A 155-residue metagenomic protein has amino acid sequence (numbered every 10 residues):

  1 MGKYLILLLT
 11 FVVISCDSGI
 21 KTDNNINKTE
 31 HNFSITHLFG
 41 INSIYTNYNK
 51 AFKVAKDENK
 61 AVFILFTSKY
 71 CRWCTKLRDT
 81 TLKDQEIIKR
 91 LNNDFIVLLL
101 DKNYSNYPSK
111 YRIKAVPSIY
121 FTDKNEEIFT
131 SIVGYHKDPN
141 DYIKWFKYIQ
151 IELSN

Functional and structural regions predicted by a protein language model:
G2-L8: Sec-dependent signal peptide recognition, specifically the positively charged N-region followed immediately by
V13-S15: C-terminal motif of bacterial Sec signal peptides marking the signal peptidase cleavage site
D17-G19: Bacterial signal peptide processing site
N42-Y45, F66, I87-S105: Thiol-based oxidoreductase modules, predominantly thioredoxin-like and allied folds used for disulfide exchange
S43-K60: A short beta-strand-turn-helix
F52, C74-R90: Typically the conserved alpha-helix immediately C-terminal to a functionally engaged Cys/Sec in thioredoxin-like
D57-Y70: Short active-site neighborhood of thiol/selenol oxidoreductases, capturing the structured segment around
K114-N155: Non-catalytic, surface beta->alpha helical segment in thiol-disulfide oxidoreductase systems
